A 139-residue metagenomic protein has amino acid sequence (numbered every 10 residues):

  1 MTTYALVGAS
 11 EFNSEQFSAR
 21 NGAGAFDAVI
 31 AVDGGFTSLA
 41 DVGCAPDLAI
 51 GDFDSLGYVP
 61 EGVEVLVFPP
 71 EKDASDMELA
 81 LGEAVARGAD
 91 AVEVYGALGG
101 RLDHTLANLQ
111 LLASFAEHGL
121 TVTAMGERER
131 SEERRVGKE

Functional and structural regions predicted by a protein language model:
M1-Y58: N-terminal beta-strand-loop-alpha-helix module at the start of alpha/beta ligand-binding or catalytic domains
V65-R87: Short phosphate-binding loop-to-helix
D103-A113: Short Gly/Thr/Asp-enriched flexible loops that form oxyanion-binding sites at enzyme active sites
S114-R130: Short, acidic/small-residue loops that bind anionic groups at enzyme active sites
E133-E139: Conserved small/polar residues in nucleotide/adenosyl-binding loops
